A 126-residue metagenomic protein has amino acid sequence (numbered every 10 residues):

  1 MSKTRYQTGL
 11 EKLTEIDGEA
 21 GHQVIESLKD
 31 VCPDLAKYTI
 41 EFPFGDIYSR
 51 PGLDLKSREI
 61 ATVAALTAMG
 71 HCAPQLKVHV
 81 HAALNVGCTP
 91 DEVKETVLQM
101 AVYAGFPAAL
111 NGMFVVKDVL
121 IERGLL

Functional and structural regions predicted by a protein language model:
M1-K56, N85, L110-L126: Acidic, glycine/proline-rich low-complexity segments that act as flexible tails and inter-domain linkers
K12, P43, V78-H79, E95-T96: A general alpha-helix detector
K37-I40, G70-L76: Short acidic alpha-helix initiation/capping motifs at coil-to-helix transition points, especially at protein N-termini
R58-L66, T96-V97: Short, structured motif recognition centered on aromatic/hydrophobic residues
A65-C72, G105: Short alpha-helix boundary/capping elements
C72-E92, A109-D118: Extended intrinsically disordered, low-complexity coil regions enriched in Ser, Thr, Gly, Ala and often Pro
A82, L98-A101: Hydrophobic alpha-helical segments of small multi-pass membrane proteins
A101-P107: C-terminal structural segments of small proteins and small subunits
